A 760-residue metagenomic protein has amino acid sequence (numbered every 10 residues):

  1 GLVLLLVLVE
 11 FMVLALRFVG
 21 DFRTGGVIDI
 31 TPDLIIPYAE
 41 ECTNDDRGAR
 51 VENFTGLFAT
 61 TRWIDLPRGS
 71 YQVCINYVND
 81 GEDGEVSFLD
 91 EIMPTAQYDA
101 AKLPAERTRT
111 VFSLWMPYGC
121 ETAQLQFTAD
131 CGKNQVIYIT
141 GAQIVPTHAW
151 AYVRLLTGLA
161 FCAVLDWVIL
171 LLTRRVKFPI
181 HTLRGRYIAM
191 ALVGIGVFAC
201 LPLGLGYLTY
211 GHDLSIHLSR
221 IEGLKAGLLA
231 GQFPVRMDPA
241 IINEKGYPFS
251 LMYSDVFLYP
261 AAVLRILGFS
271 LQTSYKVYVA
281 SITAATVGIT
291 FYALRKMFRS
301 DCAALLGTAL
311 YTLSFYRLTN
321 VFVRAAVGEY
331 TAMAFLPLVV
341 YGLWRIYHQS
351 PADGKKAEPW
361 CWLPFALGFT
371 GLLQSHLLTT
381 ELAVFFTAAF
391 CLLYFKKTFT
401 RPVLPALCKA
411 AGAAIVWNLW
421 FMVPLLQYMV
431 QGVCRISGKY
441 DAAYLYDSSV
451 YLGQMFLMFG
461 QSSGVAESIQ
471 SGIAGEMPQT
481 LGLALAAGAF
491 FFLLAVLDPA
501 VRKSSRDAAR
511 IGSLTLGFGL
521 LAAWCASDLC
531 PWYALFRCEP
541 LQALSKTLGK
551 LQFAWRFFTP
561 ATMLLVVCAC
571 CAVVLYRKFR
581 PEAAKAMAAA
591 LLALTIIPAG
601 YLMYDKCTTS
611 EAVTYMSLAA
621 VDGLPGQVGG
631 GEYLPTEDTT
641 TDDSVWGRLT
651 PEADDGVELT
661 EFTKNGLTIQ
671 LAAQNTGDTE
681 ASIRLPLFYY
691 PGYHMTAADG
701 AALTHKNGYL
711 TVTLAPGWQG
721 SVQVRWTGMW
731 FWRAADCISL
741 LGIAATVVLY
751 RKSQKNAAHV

Functional and structural regions predicted by a protein language model:
G1-F18, W150-P202, A509-R510, A590 (+1 more regions): Start-transfer (signal-anchor) and selected internal transmembrane alpha helices of multi-pass inner/ER membrane
F11-V19, I195-Y207, A226-F233, F269 (+7 more regions): Membrane-interface helix-loop junctions at the exits of transmembrane helices
T24-I30, A406, A411-P499, A620-D643 (+1 more regions): Periplasmic/ER-lumenal interhelical loops and adjacent helix-loop junctions in multi-pass membrane proteins
A149-A151, F178-I180, D643-V760: Active-site-proximal, structured, solvent-exposed surfaces of multi-pass membrane proteins that position macromolecular
G196-F335, G342, G371, L377-L378: Active-site lumenal/periplasmic loops and adjacent helix-entry segments of GT-C-fold, multi-pass membrane
P337-C361: Membrane-interface transmembrane helices that cradle and orient dolichyl/undecaprenyl
G342, C361-H376, A410-V416: Membrane-interface alpha helices of multi-pass inner-membrane proteins
L382-I415, F491-S505: Perimembrane helix-loop-helix junctions
